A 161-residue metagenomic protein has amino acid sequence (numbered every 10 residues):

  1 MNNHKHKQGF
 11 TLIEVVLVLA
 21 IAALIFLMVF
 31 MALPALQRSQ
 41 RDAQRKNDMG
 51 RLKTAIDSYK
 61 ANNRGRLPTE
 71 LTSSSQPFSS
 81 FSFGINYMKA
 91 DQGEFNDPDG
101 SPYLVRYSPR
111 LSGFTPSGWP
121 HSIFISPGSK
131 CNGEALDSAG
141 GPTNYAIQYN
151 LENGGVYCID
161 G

Functional and structural regions predicted by a protein language model:
M1-F10: N-terminal leader/signal peptides at the extreme start of proteins
F10-A20: N-terminal signal-anchor/signal peptide hydrophobic helix marking the start of the first transmembrane segment
A22-Q40, K60: C-terminal juxtamembrane segment of a hydrophobic transmembrane alpha-helix
A35, R51-K53: Primary detection of the long, small/polar-rich alpha-helical "axial" segments characteristic of bacterial flagellar
R38-M49: Membrane-proximal amphipathic alpha-helices that sit immediately adjacent to an N-terminal transmembrane/signal-anchor
T54-S74, K89: Alpha-helix exit/C-cap motif
E70-S126: Acidic, glycine-rich loop-and-strand cores that form catalytic or ligand-binding grooves in diverse globular domains
S126-G161: Short, surface-exposed interaction loops/tails
